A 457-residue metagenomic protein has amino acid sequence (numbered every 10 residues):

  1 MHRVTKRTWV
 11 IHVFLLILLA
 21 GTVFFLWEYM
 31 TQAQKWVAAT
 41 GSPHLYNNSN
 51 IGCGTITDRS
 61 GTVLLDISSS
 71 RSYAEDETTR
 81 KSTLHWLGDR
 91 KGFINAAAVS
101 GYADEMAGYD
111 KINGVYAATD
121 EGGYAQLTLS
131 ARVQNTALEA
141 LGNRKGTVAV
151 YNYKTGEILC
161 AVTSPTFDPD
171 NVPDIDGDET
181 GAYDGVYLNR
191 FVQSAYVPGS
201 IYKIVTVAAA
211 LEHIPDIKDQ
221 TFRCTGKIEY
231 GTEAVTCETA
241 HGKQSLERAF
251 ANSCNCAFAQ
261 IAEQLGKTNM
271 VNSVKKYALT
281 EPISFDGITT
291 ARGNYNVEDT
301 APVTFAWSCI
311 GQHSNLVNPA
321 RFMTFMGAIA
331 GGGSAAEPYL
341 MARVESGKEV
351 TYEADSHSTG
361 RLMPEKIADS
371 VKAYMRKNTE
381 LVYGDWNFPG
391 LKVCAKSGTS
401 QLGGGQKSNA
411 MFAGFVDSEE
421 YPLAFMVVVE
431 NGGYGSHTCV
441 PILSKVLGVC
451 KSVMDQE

Functional and structural regions predicted by a protein language model:
M1-D176, V186, A195, Q220 (+3 more regions): Periplasmic/cell-envelope proteins involved in peptidoglycan metabolism and beta-lactam response
S60, K154-S200, V205-N431, G435 (+1 more regions): Beta-lactam-recognizing serine transpeptidase/beta-lactamase-like catalytic domain environment
